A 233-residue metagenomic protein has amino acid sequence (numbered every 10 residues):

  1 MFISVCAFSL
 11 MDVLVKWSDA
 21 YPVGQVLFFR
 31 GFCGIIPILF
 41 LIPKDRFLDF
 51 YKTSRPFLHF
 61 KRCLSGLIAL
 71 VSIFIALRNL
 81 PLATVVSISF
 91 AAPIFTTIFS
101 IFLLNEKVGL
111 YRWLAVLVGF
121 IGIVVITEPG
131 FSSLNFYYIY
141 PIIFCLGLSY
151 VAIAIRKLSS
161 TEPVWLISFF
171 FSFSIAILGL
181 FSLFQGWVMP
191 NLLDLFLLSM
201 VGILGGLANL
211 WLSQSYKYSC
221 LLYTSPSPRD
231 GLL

Functional and structural regions predicted by a protein language model:
M1-I3, I35-K61, L110, S160-E162 (+2 more regions): Membrane-interface interhelical linkers
M1-Q25, S133-K157, L197-I203: Glycine-/small-residue-enriched transmembrane alpha-helix faces in small-molecule transporters and effluxers
A20-Q25, S72-S89, E162-W165, L210-S225: Structural motif at transmembrane-helix junctions in multi-pass transporters
F28, Y51-R55, I123, E128-G147 (+1 more regions): Juxtamembrane helix-entry segments on the extracytoplasmic side of multipass membrane proteins
I73-I75, A92-L114, G186: C-terminal transmembrane-helix exit sites in multi-pass transporters
Y111-E128: Hydrophobic transmembrane alpha-helices of multi-pass small-molecule transport proteins
Y223-P226, D230-L233: Single conserved hydrophobic/aromatic residue that forms the stacking wall/gate of nucleotide- or nucleobase-binding
